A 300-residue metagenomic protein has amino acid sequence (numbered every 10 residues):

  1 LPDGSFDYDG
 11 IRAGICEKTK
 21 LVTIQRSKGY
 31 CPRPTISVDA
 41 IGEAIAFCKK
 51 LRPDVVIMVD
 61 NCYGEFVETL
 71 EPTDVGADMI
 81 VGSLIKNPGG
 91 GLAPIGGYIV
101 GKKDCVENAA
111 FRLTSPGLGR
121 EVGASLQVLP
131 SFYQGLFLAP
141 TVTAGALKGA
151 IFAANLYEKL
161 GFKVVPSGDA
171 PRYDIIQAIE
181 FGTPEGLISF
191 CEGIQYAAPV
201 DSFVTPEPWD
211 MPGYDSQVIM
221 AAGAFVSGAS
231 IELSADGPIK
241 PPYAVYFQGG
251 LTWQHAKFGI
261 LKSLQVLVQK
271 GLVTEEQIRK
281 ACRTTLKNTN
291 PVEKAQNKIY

Functional and structural regions predicted by a protein language model:
L1-A144, K148, A154-Y157, G161-V165 (+2 more regions): Conserved PLP-enzyme active-site core in the AAT-like
E158-P291: Conserved C-terminal alpha-helix-loop-beta "cap" of PLP-dependent enzymes that closes/shapes the active-site mouth
